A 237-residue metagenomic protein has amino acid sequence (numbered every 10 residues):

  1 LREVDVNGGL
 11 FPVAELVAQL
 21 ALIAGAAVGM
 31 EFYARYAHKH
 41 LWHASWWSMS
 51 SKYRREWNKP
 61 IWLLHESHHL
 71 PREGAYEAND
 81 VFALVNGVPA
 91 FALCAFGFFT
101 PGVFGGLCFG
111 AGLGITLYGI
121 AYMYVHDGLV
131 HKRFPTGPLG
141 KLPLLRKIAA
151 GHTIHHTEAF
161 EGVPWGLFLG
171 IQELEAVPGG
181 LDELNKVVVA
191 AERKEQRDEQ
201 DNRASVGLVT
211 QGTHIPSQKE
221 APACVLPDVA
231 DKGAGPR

Functional and structural regions predicted by a protein language model:
L1, F11, L41, S45-I61 (+3 more regions): Cytosolic/stromal cytosol-facing helical appendages immediately following the last transmembrane segment
R2-H43: Membrane-anchoring/interfacial helices and their immediately flanking loops in integral membrane proteins
A14-A26, P101-Y118: Interfacial segments of alpha-helical transmembrane regions
G25-R35, G114-H126: Alpha-helical transmembrane segments of multi-pass membrane proteins
N79-F99: Core segments of transmembrane alpha-helices that mediate helix-helix packing or line hydrophobic substrate/ligand
